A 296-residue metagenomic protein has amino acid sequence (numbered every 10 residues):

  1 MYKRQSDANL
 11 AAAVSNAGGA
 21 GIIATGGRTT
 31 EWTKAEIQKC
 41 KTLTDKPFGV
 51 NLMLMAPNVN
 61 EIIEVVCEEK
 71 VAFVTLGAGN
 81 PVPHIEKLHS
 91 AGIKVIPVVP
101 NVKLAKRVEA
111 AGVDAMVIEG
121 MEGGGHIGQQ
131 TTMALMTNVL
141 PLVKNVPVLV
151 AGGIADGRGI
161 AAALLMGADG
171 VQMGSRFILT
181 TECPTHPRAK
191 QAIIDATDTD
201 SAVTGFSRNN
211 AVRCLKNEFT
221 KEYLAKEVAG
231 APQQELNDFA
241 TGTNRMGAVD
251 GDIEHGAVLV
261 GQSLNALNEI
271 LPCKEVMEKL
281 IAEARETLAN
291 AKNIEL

Functional and structural regions predicted by a protein language model:
M1-Y2, K292: Generic low-polarity alpha-helical segments
K3-V143, P147: Active-site entrance/lid segments in N-terminal catalytic domains of soluble metabolic enzymes
Q5, I154-A155: Residue-level detector of alpha-helix initiation sites
V98, G152-G153: Conserved acidic functional residues
A134-L149, A155-L296: Conserved active-site-proximal phosphate/metal-binding subdomains
